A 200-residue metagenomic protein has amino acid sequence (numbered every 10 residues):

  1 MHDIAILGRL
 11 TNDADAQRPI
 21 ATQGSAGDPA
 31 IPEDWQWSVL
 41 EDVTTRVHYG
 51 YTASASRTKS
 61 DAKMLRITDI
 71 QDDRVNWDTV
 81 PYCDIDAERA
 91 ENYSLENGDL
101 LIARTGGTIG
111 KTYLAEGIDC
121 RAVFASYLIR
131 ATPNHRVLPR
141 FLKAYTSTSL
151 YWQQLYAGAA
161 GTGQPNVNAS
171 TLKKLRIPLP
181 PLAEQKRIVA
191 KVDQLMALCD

Functional and structural regions predicted by a protein language model:
M1-R18: Extended, domain-scale alpha-helical bundle/helix-rich regions
I20-Y49, K174, P178-A190, L195-D200: Non-catalytic DNA-recognition/assembly elements of restriction-modification systems
A21-S25, E41-S54, T68-N97, G117: Sequence-specific dsDNA recognition surfaces
T52, I70-C83, L100-A125, P139-A144 (+1 more regions): Short, ligand-facing micro-motifs at secondary-structure edges
L65: Cleft-lining beta-strand/loop regions that shape enzyme active-site pockets
R121-I129, P139-R140, A160-L179: A short glycine-rich beta-alpha junction/loop motif
L142, T146, Q185-I188: Interdomain signal-transducing alpha-helices
